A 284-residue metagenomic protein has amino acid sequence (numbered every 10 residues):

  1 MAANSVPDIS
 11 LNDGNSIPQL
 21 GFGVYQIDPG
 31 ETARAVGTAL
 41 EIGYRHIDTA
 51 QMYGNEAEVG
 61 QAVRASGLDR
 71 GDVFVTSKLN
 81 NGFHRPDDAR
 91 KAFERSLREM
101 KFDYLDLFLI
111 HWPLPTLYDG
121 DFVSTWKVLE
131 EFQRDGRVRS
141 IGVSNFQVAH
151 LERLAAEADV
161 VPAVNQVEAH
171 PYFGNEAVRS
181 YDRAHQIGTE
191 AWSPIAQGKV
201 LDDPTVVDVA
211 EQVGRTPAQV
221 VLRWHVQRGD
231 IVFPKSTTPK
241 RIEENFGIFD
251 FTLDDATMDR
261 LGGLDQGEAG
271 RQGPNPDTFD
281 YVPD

Functional and structural regions predicted by a protein language model:
M1-V73, S124, V128, V282-D284: N-terminal binding-site loop/beta-alpha segment at the start of enzyme catalytic domains that lines or forms
V6, V36, E56, G60-V63 (+6 more regions): Generic structural signal for well-ordered alpha-helices, preferentially at hydrophobic/aromatic core positions
L11-N12, G60-R70, E94-D103, A155-A158 (+1 more regions): Acidic (Asp/Glu)-rich catalytic clusters
N12, A89-I110, E131-D135, I187: CE4/NodB-like, metal-dependent polysaccharide N-deacetylase domain that modifies extracellular/periplasmic N-acetylated
I17-G21, H46, D72-K78, Y104-L109 (+4 more regions): Structural preference for beta-strand elements that scaffold enzyme active sites
P18-G30, L79-D87, T116-L117: Active-site mouth loops of central-metabolism enzymes
I27-L40, R85-M100, F122, A149-L151 (+1 more regions): Short, acidic/polar
L114-D284: Beta/alpha (TIM)-barrel catalytic core signal, keyed to glycine-rich beta->alpha loops juxtaposed to Asp/Glu that bind
